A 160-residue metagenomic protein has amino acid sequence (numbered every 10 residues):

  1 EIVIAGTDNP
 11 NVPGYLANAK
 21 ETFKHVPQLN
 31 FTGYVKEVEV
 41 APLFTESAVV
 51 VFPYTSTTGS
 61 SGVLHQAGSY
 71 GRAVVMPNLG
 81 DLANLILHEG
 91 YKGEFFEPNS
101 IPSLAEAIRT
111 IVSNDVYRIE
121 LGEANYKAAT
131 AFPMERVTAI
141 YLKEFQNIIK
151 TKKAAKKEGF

Functional and structural regions predicted by a protein language model:
E1-A17, G33-Y34: Glycosyltransferase donor-sugar binding loop
L16-V38: Nucleotide-activated donor-binding/catalytic signature segment of Leloir-type glycosyltransferases, i.e., the conserved
K36-S47, H65, S69: Short acidic alpha-helix that forms the nucleotide-activated donor recognition element in Leloir-type transferases
L43-G59, R72: Acidic donor-binding loop of glycosyltransferase active sites
T55, R72, M76-I86, P98-N99: Short glycine-rich donor-binding/catalytic loop of glycosyltransferases that coordinates the nucleotide-sugar
H88-I101, T110-D115, T130: Conserved acidic donor-binding segment of nucleotide-sugar-dependent glycosyltransferases
T110, M134-F160: C-terminal alpha-helical cap of glycosyltransferases
T110, Y117-A131, K143, N147: A short, well-ordered alpha-helix in the C-terminal region of glycosyltransferases
